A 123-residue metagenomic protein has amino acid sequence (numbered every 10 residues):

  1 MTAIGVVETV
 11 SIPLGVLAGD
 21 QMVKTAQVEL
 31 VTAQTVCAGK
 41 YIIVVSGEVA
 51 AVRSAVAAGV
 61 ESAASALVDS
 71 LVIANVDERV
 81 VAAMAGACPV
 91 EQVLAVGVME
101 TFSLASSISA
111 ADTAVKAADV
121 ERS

Functional and structural regions predicted by a protein language model:
M1-G39, I43-S46, A50: The feature marks the first
M1-V10, P89-F102: Short glycine-/aliphatic-rich beta-strand segments at the starts of folded cytosolic domains
P13-T25, A105-D119: Short amphipathic alpha-helix segments
V28-A33, D69, V120-S123: A short linear hydrophobic-aromatic micro-motif
A50-A55, S106-I108: Short, conserved charged micro-motifs
A55-S62: Short amphipathic alpha-helices in soluble, non-transmembrane regions that often serve as interface/regulatory elements
S65-N75: Conserved short beta-strand edge segments in small beta-sheet-based binding/regulatory domains
N75-C88: Helix-adjacent hinge/juxtasegments
